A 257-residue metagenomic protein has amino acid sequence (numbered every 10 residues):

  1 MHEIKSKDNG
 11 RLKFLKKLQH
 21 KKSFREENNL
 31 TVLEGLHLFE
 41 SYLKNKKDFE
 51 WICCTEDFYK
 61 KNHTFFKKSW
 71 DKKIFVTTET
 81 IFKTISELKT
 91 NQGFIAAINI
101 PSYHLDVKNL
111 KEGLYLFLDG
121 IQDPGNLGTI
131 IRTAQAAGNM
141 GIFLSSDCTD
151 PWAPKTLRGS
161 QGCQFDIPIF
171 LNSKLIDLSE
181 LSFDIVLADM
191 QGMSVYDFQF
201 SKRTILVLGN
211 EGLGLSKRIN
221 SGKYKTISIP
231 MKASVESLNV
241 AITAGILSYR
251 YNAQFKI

Functional and structural regions predicted by a protein language model:
M1-K60, C148-T149: Boundary-proximal intrinsically disordered activation/regulatory segments immediately upstream of a helical core
E3-S6, K73-T78, I167-K174: Short acidic-hydrophobic, aromatic-tinged amphipathic segments that line or gate anion-handling sites
G35, Q122-T129, E236-I242: Amphipathic alpha-helical repeat scaffolds
K44, S102-Q191: RNA substrate-binding interface of SAM-dependent RNA methyltransferases
I74-Q92, A97: Glycine/small-residue-rich loop that forms an oxyanion/phosphate-binding "nest" at active or ligand-binding sites
T77-T78, D119, S145-S146, P168 (+1 more regions): Short beta->alpha connector loops at strand-helix junctions that form conserved, small/polar/Pro-enriched
G93-A96, T133-A137, C148, A153-Q164 (+1 more regions): Structured adenosyl-cofactor binding patch, chiefly the S-adenosyl-L-methionine
L187-V235: Active-site/ligand-binding-proximal alpha/beta "capping" segment
